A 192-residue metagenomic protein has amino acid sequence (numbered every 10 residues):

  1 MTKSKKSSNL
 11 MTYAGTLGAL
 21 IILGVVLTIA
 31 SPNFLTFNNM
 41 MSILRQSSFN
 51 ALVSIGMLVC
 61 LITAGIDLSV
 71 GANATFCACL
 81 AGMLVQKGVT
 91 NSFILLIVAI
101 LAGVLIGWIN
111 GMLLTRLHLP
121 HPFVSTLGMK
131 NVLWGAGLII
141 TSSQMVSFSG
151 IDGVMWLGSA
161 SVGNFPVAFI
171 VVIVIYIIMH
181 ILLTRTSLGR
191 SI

Functional and structural regions predicted by a protein language model:
M1-S54, V89-I94, I170, L188: Membrane-interfacial amphipathic/re-entrant helices at transmembrane-helix boundaries
G15, A19-L23, F49-M57, C77-A81 (+4 more regions): Alpha-helical transmembrane segments in multi-pass membrane proteins
I22, V26, A30, G56-C60 (+4 more regions): Alpha-helical membrane-inserting segments
V25-P32, F37-G88, L113-H118: Single transmembrane alpha-helix segments in multi-pass membrane proteins
S69, F93-I94, P120-V124, P166 (+1 more regions): Residues that define the loop-to-transmembrane-helix transition and helix capping in multi-pass membrane transporters
V89-M129: Alpha-helical transmembrane segments within multi-pass membrane transporters and channels
P122-T186: Transmembrane helix-bundle core of multi-pass membrane transporters and related energy-transducing complexes
